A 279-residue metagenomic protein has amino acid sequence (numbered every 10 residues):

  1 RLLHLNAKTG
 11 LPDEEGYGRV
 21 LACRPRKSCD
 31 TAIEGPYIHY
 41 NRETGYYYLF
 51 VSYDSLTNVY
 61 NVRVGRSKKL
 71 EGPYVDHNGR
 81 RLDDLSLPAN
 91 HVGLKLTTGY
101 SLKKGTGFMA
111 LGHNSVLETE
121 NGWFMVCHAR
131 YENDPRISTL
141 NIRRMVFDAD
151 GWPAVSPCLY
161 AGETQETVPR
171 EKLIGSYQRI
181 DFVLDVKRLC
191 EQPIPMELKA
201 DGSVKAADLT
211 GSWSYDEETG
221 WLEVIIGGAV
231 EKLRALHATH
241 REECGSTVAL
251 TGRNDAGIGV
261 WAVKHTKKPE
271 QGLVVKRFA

Functional and structural regions predicted by a protein language model:
R1-A279: Carbohydrate-active catalytic/glycan-binding domains of CAZyme proteins, especially the secreted or lumenal ectodomains
